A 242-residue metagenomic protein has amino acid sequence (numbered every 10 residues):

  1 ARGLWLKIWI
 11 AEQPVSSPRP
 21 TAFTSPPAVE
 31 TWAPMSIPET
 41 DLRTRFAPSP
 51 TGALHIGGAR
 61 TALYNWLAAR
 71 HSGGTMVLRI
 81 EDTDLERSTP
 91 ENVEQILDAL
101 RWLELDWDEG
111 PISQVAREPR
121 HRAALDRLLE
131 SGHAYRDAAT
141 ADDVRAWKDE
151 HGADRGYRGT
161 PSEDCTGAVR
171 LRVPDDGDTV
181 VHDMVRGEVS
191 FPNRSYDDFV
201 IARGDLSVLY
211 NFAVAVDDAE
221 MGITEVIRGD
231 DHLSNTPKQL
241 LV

Functional and structural regions predicted by a protein language model:
A1, S16-S17, D41-R43, G58 (+4 more regions): Intrinsically disordered, low-complexity sequence elements enriched in Ser/Thr/Gly/Pro
R2-W9, S16-S25, W32: Low-acidity, Ser/Thr- and Arg-rich intrinsically disordered low-complexity segments
L4, T21, R45-A47, A62 (+3 more regions): Small/flexible residues
W9-A11, P38: Residues marking helix boundaries in flexible regions
P20-T21, P34, A68, V216 (+2 more regions): Residues in and immediately flanking transmembrane alpha helices
W32-A153, D205-S207, S234-V242: N-terminal Rossmann-like or analogous alpha/beta NTP/dinucleotide-binding catalytic cores that position adenine
R136-V242: Active-site cores that bind ATP or allylic diphosphates and position pyrophosphate for catalysis
